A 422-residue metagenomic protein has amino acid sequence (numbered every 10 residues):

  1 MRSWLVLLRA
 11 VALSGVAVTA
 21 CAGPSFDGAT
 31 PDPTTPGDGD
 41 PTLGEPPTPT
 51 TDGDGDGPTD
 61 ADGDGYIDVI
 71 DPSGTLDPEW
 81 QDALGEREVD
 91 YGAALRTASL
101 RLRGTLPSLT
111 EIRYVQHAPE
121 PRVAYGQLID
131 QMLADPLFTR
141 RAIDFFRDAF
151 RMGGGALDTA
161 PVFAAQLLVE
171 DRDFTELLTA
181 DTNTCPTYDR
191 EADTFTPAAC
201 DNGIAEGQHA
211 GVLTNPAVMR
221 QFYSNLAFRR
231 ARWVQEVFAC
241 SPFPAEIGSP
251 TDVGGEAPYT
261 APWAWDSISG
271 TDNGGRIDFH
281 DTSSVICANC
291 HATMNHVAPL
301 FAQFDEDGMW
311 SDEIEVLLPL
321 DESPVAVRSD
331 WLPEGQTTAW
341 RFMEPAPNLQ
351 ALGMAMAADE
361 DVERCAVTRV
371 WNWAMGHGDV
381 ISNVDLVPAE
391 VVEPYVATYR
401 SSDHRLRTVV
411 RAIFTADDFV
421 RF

Functional and structural regions predicted by a protein language model:
M1-A20: Sec-dependent bacterial lipoprotein signal peptides
V18-L84: Ser/Thr-rich, Pro/Gly/Ala-heavy low-complexity intrinsically disordered linkers and tails of secreted extracellular
C21, T42, G55, A98-S99 (+5 more regions): Residue-level detector of buried hydrophobic side-chain packing in well-ordered secondary-structure elements
G74-S108, I112-A118, M132: N-terminal module-boundary/linker segments of secreted carbohydrate-active enzymes
D77-R87, V218-A227, S269-G275, F279-T282 (+4 more regions): Electron-transfer interface patches adjacent to heme c in soluble/periplasmic c-type cytochromes and di-/multiheme
A93, A98, L137-F146, A358-D361 (+1 more regions): Long, charged, low-complexity terminal extensions
L109-Y114, L157-P161, A245-P250, V297-E306 (+2 more regions): Short, solvent-exposed loop/turn and secondary-structure capping segments
A124-V297, A357, D385, P394-R405 (+1 more regions): Extended surface/linker regions that mediate inter-domain or inter-protein docking in multi-component redox
